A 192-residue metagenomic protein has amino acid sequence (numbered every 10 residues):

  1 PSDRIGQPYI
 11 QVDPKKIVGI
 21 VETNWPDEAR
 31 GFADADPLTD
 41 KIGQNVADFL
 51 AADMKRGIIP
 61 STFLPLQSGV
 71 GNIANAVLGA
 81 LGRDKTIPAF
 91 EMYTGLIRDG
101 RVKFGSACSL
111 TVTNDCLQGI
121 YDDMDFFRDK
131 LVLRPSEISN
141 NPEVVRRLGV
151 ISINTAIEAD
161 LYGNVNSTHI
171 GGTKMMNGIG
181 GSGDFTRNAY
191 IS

Functional and structural regions predicted by a protein language model:
P1-P135, L148, A156-V165, G171-G178 (+1 more regions): Metallocofactor- and cofactor-centric catalytic cores in central/energy metabolism, strongly enriched
